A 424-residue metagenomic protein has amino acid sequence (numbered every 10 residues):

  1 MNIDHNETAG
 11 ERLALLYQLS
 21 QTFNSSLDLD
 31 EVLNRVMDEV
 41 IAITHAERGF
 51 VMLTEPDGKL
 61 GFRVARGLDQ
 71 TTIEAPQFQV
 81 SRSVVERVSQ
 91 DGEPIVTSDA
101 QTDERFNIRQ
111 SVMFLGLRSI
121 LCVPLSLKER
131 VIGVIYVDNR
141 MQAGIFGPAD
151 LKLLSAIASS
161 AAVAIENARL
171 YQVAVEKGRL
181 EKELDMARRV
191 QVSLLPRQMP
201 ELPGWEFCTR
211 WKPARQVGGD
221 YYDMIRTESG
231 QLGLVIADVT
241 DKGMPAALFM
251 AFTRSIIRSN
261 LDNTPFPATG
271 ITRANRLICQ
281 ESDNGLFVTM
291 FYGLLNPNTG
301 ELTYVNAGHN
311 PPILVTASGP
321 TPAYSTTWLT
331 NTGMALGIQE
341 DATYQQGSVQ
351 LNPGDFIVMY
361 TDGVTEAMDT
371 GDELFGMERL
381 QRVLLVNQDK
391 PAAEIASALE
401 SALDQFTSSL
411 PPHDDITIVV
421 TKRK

Functional and structural regions predicted by a protein language model:
M1-S25, L29-E31: Signal-transmission linkers at sensory-effector interfaces
D38-I41, R48-P76, S229, V239: GAF sensory/regulatory domain recognition with acknowledged cross-activation on helical regulatory dimers
F50, R118-L127: A short, aliphatic-rich beta-strand micro-motif
T54, K59, R63, T71-N107: Regulatory sensory and allosteric helical modules in signal-transduction proteins and certain transcription factors
L125-L127, R140, V239, L295: Sensor-regulatory modules in signal-transduction proteins
G147, M244-T264, Q345, L351-L410: Active-site-proximal, acidic helix/loop segment immediately C-terminal to a metal-coordinating Asp/Glu
S155-A162: Allosteric cytosolic regulatory segments
V175-V358, S408-K424: … and, occasionally, acidic/histidine-rich disordered N-termini of signaling adaptors
